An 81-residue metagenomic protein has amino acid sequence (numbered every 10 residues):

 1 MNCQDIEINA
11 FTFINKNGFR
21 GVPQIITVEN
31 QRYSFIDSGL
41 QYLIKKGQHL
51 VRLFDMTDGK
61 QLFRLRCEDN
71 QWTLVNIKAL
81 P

Functional and structural regions predicted by a protein language model:
M1-P81: Cysteine-centric segments in proteins
